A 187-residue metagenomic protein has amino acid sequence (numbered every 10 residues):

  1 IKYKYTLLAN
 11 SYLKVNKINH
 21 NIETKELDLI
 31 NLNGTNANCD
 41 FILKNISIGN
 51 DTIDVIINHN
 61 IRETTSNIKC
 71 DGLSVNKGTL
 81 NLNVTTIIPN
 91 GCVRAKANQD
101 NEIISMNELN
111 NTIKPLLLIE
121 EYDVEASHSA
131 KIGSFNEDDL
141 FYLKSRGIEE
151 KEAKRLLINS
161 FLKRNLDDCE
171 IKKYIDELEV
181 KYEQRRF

Functional and structural regions predicted by a protein language model:
I1-I148, F161-R164, E170-F187: Conserved beta-strand/loop scaffold segments within soluble protein domains that form the structured core and edges
